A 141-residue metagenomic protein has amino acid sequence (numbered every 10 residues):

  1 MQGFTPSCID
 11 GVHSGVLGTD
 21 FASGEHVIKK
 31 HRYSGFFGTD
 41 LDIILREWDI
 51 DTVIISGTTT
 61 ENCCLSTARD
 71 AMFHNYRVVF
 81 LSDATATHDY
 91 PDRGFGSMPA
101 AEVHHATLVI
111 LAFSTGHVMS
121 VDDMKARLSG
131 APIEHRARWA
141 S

Functional and structural regions predicted by a protein language model:
M1-S141: Active-site-adjacent betaalpha module
